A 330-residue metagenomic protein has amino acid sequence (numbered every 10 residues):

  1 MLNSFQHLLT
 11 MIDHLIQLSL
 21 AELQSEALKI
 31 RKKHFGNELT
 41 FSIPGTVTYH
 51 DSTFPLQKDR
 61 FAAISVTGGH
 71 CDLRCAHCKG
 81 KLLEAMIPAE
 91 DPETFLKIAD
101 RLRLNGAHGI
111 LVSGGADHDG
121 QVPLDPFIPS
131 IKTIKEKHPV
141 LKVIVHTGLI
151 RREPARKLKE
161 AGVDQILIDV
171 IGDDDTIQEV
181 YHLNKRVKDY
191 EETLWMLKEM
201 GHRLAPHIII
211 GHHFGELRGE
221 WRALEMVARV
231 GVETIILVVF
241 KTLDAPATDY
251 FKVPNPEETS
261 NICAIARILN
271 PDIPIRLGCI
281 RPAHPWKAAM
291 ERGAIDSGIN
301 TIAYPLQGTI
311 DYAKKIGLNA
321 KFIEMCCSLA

Functional and structural regions predicted by a protein language model:
M1-T48, K97, K137, W221 (+1 more regions): Auxiliary Fe-S-binding modules of radical SAM enzymes
L8-Q17, T46-A62, T67, G80-V180 (+3 more regions): Conserved Radical SAM active-site core
G36, G68-G69, G148, A205 (+4 more regions): Glycine-centered flexibility motif
G36-T40, F61-A63, D72: A common structural microfeature
C71-C78: Short cysteine clusters
R74, D175, D244-P246: Short acidic/His/Gly/Ser-rich catalytic and metal-binding motifs that mark active-site loops of diverse hydrolases
A76, Q178, K314: A short local structural element in Rossmann-fold oxidoreductases
G114, H146-G148, V170, I208-I209 (+4 more regions): Proline- and acidic/polar-enriched loop/turn elements at helix boundaries
